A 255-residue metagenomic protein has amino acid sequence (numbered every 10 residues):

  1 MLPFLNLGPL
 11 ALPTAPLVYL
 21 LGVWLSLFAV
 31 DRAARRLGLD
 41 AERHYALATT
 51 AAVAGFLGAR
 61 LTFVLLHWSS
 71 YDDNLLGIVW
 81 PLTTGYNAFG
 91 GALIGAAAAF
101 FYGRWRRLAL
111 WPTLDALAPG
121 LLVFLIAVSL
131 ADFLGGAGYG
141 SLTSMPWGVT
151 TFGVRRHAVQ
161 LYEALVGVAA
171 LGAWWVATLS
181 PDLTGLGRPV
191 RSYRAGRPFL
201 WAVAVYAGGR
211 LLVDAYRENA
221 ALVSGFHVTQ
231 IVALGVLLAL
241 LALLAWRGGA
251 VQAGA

Functional and structural regions predicted by a protein language model:
M1-A255: A feature for loop-to-transmembrane-helix boundaries and adjacent hydrophobic helices in multi-pass integral membrane
